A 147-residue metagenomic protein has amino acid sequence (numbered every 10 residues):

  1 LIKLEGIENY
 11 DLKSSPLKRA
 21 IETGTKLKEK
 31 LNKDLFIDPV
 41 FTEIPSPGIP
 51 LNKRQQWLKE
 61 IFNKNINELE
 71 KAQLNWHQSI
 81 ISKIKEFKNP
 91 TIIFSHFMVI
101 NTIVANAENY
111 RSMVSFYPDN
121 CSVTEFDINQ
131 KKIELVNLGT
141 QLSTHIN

Functional and structural regions predicted by a protein language model:
L1-I37, E60, L69: Active-site-proximal alpha-helix that buttresses catalytic centers in soluble enzyme cores
Y10, F87-M98: Generic beta-sheet signal
S14-L17, V40, F94-M98: Short, well-ordered beta-to-alpha junction loops that form the rim of enzyme active sites and present histidine/acidic
R19-I21, I44, V99-N101: Short, active-site-adjacent cap segments at secondary-structure transitions
K26, T102, N106: Active-site signature of alpha/beta-hydrolase-fold catalytic machinery across serine- and Asp/Cys-nucleophile hydrolases
K33-I37, T42-Q56, K85, A105-N147: Acidic, low-complexity terminal tails and accessory targeting/binding regions of phosphate-metabolizing enzymes
I61-K88: Internal catalytic-core helix/loop-beta-alpha segment that presents or stabilizes conserved functional determinants
M98-V99, T140: Short acidic/polar capping segments at secondary-structure boundaries
